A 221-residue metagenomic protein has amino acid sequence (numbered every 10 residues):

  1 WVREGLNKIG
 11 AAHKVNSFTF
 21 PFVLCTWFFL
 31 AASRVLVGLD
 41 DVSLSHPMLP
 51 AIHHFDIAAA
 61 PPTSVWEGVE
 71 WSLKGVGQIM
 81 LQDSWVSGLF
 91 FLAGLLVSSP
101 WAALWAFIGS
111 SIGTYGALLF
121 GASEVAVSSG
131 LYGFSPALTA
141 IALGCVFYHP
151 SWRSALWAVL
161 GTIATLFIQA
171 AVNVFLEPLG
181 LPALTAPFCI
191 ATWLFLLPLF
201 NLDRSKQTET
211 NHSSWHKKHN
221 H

Functional and structural regions predicted by a protein language model:
W1-H54, E177: Membrane-interface helix-loop-helix junctions at boundaries between adjacent transmembrane segments
W1-K8, T26-V35, A102, A106 (+4 more regions): Transmembrane alpha-helical segments of multi-pass membrane transport proteins and ion-pumping complexes
E4-V15, L95-A106, C145-W157: Membrane-helix interface "capping/anchor" motifs
G10-V15, G75-Q78, F120-S129, N173-L181: Membrane-helix interface and helix-disruption motif detector
H13-P21, S129-F134, A155, L176-C189: Loop-to-transmembrane alpha-helix initiation sites
L44-A51, C189, S205-H221: Short, highly charged, low-complexity non-transmembrane loops/tails of multi-pass membrane proteins
M48-A106: Internal active-site segments that recognize and position negatively charged phosphoryl groups and nucleotide moieties
A93, A117-A122, A126-F147: A structural feature that tracks compact, well-ordered secondary-structure segments with a strong bias toward
